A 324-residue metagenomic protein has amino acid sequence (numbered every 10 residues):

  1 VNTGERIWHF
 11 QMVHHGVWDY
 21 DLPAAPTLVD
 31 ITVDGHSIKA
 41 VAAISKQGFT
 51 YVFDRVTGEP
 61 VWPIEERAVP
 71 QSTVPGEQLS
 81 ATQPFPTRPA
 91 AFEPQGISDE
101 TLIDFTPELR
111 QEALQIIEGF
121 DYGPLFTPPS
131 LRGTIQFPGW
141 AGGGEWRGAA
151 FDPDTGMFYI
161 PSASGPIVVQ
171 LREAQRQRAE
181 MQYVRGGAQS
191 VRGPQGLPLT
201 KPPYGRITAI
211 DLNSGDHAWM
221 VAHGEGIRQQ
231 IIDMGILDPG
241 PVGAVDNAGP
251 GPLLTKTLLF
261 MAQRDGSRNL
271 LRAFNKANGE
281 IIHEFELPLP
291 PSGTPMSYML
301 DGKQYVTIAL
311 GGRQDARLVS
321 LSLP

Functional and structural regions predicted by a protein language model:
V1-P324: Beta-sheet-rich non-transmembrane sensory/scaffold domains
